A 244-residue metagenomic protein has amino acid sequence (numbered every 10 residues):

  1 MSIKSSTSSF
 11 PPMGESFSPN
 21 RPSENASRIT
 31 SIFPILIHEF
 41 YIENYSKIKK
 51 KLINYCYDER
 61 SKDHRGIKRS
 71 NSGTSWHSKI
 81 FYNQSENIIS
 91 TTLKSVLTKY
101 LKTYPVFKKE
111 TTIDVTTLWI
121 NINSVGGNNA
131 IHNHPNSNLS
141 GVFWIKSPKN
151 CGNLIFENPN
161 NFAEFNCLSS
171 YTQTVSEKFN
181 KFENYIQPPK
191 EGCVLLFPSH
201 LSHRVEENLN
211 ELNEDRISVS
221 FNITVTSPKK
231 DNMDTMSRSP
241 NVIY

Functional and structural regions predicted by a protein language model:
S2-F10, S16-S18: Low-acidity, Ser/Thr- and Arg-rich intrinsically disordered low-complexity segments
P19-K108, N128, T235-I243: Non-heme Fe(II)/2-oxoglutarate
K51, N208, K230-D234: Short conserved micro-motifs at the rims of enzyme active sites and ligand-binding pockets
F107-L118: A short coil-to-beta-strand element that immediately follows conserved catalytic motifs
I120-V194, D215, P228-M236: Catalytic core of non-heme Fe(II) oxygenases with the double-stranded beta-helix
N129-H132, H203-E211: Short beta-strand His + acidic residue motifs that chelate non-heme Fe in jelly-roll/DSBH and cupin folds
F221-S227: Localized sequence-composition bias
